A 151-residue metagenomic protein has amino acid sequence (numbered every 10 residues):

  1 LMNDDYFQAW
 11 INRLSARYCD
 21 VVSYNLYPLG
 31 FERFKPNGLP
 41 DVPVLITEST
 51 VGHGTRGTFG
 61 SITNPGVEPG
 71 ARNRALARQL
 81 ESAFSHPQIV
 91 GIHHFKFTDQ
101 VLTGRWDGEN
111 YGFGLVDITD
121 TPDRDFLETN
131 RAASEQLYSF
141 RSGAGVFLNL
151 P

Functional and structural regions predicted by a protein language model:
M2-T63, A77, E81: Glycoside hydrolase catalytic-domain groove-lining segments
R13, Y18, S82, H86 (+2 more regions): Alpha-helical structural signal in soluble globular domains
N64-A71: A short acidic, glycine-rich active-site loop that binds or catalyzes chemistry on phosphate/adenosine moieties
P69, A77-Y111: Long, C-terminal catalytic modules of enzymes
F95-P151: Aromatic-rich peripheral "rim/lid" segments of glycoside hydrolase catalytic domains that contact and position glycan
